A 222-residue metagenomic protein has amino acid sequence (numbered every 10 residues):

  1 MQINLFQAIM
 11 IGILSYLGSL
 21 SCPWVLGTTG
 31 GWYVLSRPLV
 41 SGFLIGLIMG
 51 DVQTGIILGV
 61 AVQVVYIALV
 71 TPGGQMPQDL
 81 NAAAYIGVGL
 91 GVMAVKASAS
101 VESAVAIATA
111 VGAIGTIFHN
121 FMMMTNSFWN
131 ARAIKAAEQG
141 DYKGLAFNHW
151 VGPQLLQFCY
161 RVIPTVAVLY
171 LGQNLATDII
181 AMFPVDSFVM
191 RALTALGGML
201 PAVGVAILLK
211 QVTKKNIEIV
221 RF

Functional and structural regions predicted by a protein language model:
M1-P77, N81: Hydrophobic transmembrane alpha-helices
I3-L14, P38, S103, I107 (+2 more regions): Alpha-helical transmembrane segments of integral membrane proteins
Q7, I11-L20, A82-F128, E138-Q139: Short helix-perturbing small/polar motifs within transmembrane alpha-helices
V25, G30, A94, S98 (+4 more regions): Membrane-interfacial segments
P38-I48, Y85-K96, Y142-K143, F222: Small-residue-rich segments of transmembrane alpha-helices in multi-pass membrane proteins, especially helix faces
L58-V62, A84-G87, E218-F222: Central hydrophobic cores of alpha-helical transmembrane segments in multi-pass integral membrane proteins
E102-A181: Helix-loop-helix junctions within the multi-pass membrane cores of secondary transporters/permeases
N148-F222: C-terminal transmembrane helix-loop-helix hairpin of multi-pass membrane proteins
